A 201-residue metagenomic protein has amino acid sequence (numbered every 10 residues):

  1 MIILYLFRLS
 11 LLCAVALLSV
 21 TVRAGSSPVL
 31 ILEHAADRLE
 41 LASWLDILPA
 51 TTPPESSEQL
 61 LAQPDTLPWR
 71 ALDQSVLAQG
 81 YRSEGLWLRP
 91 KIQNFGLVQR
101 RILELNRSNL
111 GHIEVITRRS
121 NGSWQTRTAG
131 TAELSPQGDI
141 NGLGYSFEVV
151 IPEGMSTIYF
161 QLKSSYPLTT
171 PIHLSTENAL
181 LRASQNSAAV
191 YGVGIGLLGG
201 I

Functional and structural regions predicted by a protein language model:
M1-S10: Bacterial N-terminal signal peptides that target proteins for export
L11-L12, A16: Hydrophobic helical h-region of N-terminal Sec-dependent signal peptides in bacterial secretory/periplasmic proteins
S19-T21: N-terminal signal peptide c-region/cleavage motif recognized by signal peptidases
G25-S187: Soluble non-transmembrane domains of integral membrane proteins
A183-I201: Core alpha-helical transmembrane segments of integral membrane proteins
